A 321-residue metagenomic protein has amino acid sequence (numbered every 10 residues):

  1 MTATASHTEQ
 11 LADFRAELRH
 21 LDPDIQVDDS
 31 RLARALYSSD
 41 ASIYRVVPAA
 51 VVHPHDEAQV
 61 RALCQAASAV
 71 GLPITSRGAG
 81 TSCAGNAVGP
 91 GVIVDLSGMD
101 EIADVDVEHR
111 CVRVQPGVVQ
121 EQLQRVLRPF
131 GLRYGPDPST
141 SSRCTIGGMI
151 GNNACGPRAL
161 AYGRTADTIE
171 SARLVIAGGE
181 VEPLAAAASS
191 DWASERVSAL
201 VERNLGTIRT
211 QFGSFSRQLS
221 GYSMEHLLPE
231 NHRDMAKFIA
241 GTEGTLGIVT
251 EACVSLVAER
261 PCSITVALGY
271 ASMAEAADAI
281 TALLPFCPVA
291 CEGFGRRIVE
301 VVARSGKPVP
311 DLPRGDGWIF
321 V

Functional and structural regions predicted by a protein language model:
M1-Q65, A69, A79-R110, S139 (+5 more regions): N-terminal flexible segment immediately upstream of the FAD-binding catalytic core in FAD-dependent oxidoreductases
L18, S42-I74, L96-T140, I150 (+3 more regions): N-terminal glycine-rich flavin-associated loop
P23-D24, L72, L132, P288: Short aromatic/hydrophobic-glycine micro-motifs
D28-S30, R77, L123, D137 (+1 more regions): Residue-level detector of family-conserved "landmark" positions at structurally sensitive sites
S42, M149-G151, C155-V321: C-terminal substrate-binding/cap subdomain adjacent to the FAD-binding core in PCMH-type and related FAD-linked
I74-S76, C83-A84, L123, A276 (+1 more regions): Extended, hydrophobic alpha-helical segments in both membrane/secreted and soluble proteins
R77-C83, C144-I146, I150-C155: Glycine/serine-rich anion-binding loops at beta->alpha junctions that coordinate negatively charged ligand groups
S82, V107, T145, I176 (+1 more regions): Short, acidic, Ser/Thr-enriched surface-loop or helix-capping motifs
